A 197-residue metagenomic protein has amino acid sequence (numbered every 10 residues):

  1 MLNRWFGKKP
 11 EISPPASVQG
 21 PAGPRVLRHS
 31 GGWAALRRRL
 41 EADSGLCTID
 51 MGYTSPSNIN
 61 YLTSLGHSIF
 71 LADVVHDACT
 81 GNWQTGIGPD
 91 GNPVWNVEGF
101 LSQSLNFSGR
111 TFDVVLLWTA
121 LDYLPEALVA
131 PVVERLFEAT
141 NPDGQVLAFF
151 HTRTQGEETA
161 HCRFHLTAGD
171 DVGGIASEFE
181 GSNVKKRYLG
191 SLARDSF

Functional and structural regions predicted by a protein language model:
M1-L40, T48, S55-N106, Q145-F197: Class I (Rossmann-like) S-adenosyl-L-methionine-dependent methyltransferase catalytic domain, capturing the SAM-binding
L40-E41, T63, P125, F137: N-terminal cationic-hydrophobic initiation segments that often serve targeting/anchoring roles
G45: Phosphate-coordination loops involved in phosphoryl transfer and adenosine-cofactor binding
Y53-T54, L128: Short, glycine/acidic-rich beta->alpha junctions
T54-P56, D122-Y123: Gly/Ser/Thr-rich loops at beta-strand to alpha-helix junctions that form or flank small-molecule/cofactor-binding
N58, A120, V132-R135: Short, hydrophobic/aromatic alpha-helical segments in well-folded domains
N106, F112-L128: A short SAM/SAH-binding and catalytic strip from SAM-dependent methyltransferases
L128-Q145: A short glycine-rich, Lys/Arg-flanked "PGG" loop and its adjoining helix->strand segment in the class I
